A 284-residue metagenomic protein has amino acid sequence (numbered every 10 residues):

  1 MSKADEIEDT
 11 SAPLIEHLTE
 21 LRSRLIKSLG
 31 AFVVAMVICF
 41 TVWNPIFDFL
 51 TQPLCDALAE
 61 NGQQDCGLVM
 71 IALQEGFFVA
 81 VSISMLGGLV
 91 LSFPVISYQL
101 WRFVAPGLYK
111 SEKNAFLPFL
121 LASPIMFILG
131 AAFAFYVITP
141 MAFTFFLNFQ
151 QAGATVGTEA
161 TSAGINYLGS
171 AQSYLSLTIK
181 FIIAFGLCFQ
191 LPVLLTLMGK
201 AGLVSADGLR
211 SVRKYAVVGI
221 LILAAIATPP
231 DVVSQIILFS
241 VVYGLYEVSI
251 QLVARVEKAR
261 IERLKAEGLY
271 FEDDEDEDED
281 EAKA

Functional and structural regions predicted by a protein language model:
M1-A284: Membrane topogenic/interface segments and analogous intrinsically disordered interaction regions
